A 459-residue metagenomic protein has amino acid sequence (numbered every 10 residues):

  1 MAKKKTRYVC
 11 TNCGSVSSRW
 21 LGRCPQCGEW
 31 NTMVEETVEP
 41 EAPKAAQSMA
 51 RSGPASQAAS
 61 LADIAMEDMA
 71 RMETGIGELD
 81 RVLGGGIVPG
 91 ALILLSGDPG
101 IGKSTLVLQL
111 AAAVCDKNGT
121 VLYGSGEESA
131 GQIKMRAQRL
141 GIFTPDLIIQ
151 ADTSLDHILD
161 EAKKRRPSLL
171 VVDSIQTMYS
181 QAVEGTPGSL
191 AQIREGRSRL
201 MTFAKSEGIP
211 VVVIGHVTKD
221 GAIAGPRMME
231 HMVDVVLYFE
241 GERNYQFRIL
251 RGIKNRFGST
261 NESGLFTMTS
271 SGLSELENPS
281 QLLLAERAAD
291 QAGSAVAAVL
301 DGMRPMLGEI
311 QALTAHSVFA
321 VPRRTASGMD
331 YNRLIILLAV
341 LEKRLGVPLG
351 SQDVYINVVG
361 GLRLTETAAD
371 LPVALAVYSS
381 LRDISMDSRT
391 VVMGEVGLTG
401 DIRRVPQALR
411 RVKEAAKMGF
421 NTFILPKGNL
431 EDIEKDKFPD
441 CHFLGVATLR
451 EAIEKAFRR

Functional and structural regions predicted by a protein language model:
A2-N12, V16-R81, V88-S96, I101-A112 (+5 more regions): Peripheral, non-AAA+ core regions of ATP-driven protein-machinery
V121-S125: Conserved RecA-like ASCE P-loop NTPase motor core of nucleic-acid helicases/translocases
G126-Q132: Conserved Walker A/P-loop ATP-binding site and its immediately adjacent core in helicase/helicase-like ATPase domains
